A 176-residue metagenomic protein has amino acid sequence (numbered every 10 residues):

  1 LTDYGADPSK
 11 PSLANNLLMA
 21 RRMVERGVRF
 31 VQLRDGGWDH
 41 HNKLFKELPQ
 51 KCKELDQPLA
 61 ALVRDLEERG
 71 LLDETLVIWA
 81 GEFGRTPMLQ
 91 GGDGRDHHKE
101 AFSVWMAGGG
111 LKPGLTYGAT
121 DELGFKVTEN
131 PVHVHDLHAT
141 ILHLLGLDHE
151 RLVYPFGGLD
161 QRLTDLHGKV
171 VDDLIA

Functional and structural regions predicted by a protein language model:
L1-A176: Ligand-binding pockets and gating/stacking loops
